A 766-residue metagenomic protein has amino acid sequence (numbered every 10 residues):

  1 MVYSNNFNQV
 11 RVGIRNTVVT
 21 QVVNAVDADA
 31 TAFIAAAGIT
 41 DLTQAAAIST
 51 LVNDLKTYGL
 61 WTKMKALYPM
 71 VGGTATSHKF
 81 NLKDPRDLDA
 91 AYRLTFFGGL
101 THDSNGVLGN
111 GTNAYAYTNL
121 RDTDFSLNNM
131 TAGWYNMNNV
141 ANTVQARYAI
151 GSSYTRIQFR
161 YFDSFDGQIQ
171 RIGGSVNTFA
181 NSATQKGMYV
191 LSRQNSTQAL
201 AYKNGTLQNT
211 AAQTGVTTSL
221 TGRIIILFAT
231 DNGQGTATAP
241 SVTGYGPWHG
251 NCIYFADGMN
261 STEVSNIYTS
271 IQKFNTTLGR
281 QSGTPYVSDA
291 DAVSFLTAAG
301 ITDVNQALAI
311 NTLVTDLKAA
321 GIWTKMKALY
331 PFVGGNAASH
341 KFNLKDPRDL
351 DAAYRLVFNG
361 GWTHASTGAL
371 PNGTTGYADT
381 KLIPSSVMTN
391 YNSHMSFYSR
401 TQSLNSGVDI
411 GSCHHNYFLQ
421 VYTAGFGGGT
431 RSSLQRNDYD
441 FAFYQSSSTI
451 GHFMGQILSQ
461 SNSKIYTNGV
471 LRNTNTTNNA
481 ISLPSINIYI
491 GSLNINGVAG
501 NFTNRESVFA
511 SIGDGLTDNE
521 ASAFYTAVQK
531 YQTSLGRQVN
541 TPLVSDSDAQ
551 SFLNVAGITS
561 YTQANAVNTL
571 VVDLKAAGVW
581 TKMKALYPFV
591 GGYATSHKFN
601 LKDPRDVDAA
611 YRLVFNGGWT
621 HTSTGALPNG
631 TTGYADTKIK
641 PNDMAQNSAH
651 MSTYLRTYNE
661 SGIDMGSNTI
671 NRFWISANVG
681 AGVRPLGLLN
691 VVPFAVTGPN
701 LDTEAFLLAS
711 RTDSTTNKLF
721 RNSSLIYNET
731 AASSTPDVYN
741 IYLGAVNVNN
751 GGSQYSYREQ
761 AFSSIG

Functional and structural regions predicted by a protein language model:
M1-N16: Short, intrinsically disordered N-terminal pre-domain segments
T20-S77, S104-N336, S366-Y593, S623-G766: Extracellular glycan-associated modules
Y58-A66, V71, T76-R93, W323-K327 (+5 more regions): Glycine-enriched, solvent-exposed interface loops adjoining structured elements
K79-N81, G99, G258, K341-N343 (+7 more regions): Residue-level preference for alpha-helix termini and adjacent loops
A91-H102, Y354-H364, Y611-H621: Extracellular glycan-recognition surfaces and repeat-rich motifs
